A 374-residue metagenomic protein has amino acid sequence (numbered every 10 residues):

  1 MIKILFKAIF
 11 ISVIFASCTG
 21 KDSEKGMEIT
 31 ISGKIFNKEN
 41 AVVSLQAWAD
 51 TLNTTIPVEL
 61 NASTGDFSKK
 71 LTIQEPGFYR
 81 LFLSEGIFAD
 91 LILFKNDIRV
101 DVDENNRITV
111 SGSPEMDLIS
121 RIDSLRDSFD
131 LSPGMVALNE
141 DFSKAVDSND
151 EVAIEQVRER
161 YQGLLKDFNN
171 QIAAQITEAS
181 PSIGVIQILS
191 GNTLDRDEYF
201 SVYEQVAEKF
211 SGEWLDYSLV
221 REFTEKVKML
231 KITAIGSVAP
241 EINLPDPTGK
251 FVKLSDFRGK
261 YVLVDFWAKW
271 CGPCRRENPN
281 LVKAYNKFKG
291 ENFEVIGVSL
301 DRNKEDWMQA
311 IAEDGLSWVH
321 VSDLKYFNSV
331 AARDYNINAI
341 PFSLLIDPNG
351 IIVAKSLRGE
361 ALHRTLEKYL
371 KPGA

Functional and structural regions predicted by a protein language model:
I2-I11: Sec-dependent signal peptide recognition, specifically the positively charged N-region followed immediately by
A16-S17: C-terminal motif of bacterial Sec signal peptides marking the signal peptidase cleavage site
G20-N170: A non-transmembrane, solvent-exposed segment enriched in polar/low-complexity residues
W214, R276-V298, K368-K371: Conserved helix-turn-beta segment immediately C-terminal to the redox Cys motif in thioredoxin-like folds
R221-L254, W318, R364-E367, K371-P372: N-terminal "domain-start" segment that seeds a small globular fold
R258, F266-K283: Conserved redox-active cysteine motifs that mediate thiol-disulfide chemistry, especially di-cysteine Cys-X(1-2)-Cys
M308-F342, I346-N349: Short, internal strand/loop/helix patches that form the active-site neighborhood or redox-interaction surface
A339, I351-A374: Non-catalytic, surface beta->alpha helical segment in thiol-disulfide oxidoreductase systems
